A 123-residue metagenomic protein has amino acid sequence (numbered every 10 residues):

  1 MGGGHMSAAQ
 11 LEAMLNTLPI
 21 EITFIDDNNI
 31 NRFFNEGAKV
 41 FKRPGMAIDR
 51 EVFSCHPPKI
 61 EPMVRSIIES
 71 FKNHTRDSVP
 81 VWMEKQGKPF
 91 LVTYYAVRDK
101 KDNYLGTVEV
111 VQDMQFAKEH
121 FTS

Functional and structural regions predicted by a protein language model:
G2-E69, T122-S123: PAS-family sensory domains
F24, A96-V97: Hydrophobic beta-strand positions
F71-P80, F90: PAS/PAS-like sensory domains
V79-K85, V97: Short acidic-hydrophobic surface loop/beta-edge motif
K88-Y95: A short beta-strand signature within small-molecule sensing/ligand-binding domains used in signal transduction
R98-S123: Sensory coupling linkers of modular signal transduction proteins
